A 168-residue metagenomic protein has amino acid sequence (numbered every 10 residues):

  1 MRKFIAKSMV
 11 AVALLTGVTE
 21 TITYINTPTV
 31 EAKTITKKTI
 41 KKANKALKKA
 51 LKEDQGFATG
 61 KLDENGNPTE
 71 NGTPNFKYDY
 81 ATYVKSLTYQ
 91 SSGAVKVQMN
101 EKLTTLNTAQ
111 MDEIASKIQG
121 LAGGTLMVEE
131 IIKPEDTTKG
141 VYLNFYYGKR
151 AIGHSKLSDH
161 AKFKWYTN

Functional and structural regions predicted by a protein language model:
M1-E31: Sec-dependent N-terminal signal peptides of Gram-positive bacterial secreted proteins and lipoproteins
G17, Q55-T59, L126: Residue-level signal for secondary-structure boundary elements
G17-V18, A50, D54, N65: Low-complexity, intrinsically disordered/propeptide-like segments
Y24, L121-G124, N168: Glycine-rich loops and low-complexity Gly/Arg-rich segments that provide flexible linkers or classic glycine-based
K33-N44, L62-A109, E130-N168: Polar/charged, Gly/Pro-rich intrinsically disordered segments
T39-A58: Soluble, acidic/polar mature domains that operate outside membranes
T108-L121: Extended Gly/Ser/Thr-rich low-complexity repeat segments, especially those forming or decorating extracellular
Q119-M127, I131: Sec-exported extracytoplasmic/periplasmic mature domains
